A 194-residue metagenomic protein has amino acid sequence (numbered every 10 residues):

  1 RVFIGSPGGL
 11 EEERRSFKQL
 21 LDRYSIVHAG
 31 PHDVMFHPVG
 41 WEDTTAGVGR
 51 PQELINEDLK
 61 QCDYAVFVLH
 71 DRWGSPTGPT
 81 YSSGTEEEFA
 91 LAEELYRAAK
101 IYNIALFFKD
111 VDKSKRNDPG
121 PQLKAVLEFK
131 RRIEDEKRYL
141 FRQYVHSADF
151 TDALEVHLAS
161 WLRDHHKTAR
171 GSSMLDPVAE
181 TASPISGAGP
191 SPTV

Functional and structural regions predicted by a protein language model:
R1-G9, L59-D63, L69, E94 (+3 more regions): Glycine/serine-rich loop-strand microenvironments at binding/catalytic pocket rims
R1-V68, A98-Y102, A179-V194: Conserved N-terminal substructure of TIR/SEFIR domains
E12, S75-G78, K115-N117, D152: Extracytoplasmic/secreted cell-surface and envelope-processing proteins
S16-L20, L54, D58-Q61, G84-L91 (+3 more regions): Alpha-helical scaffold elements adjacent to nucleotide-binding pockets in ATP/GTP-utilizing enzyme cores
A46-G47, P51, D71-L95: Conserved TIR/SEFIR loop-to-helix hotspot centered on a Trp-containing motif with a nearby acidic residue
F67-D71, F108-V111: Short loop/turn segments at strand-loop or loop-helix junctions that form parts of catalytic or ligand-binding pockets
E94-D112: A short helix->loop->beta-strand "cap" motif at the edges of active sites that frequently abuts
D110-T193: C-terminal interaction surface of TIR/SEFIR-family domains
